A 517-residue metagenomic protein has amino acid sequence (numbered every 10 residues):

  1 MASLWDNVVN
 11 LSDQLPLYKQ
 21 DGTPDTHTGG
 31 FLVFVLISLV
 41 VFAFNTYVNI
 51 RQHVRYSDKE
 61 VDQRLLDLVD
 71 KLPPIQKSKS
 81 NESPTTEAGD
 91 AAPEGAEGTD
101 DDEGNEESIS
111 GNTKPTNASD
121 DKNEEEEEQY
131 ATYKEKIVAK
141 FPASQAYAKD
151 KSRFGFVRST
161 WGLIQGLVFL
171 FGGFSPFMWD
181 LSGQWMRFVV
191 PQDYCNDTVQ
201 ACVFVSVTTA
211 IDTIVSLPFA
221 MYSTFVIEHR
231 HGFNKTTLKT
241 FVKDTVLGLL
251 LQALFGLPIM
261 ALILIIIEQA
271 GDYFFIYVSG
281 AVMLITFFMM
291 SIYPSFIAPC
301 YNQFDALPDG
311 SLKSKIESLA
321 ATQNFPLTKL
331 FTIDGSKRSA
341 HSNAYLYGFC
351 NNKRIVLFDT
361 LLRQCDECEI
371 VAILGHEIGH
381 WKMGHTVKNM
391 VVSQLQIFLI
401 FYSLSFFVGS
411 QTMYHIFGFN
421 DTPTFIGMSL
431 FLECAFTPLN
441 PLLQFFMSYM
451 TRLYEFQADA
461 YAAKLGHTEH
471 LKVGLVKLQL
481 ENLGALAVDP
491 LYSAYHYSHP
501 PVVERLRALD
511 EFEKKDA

Functional and structural regions predicted by a protein language model:
A2-P423, E433, T437-A517: Polar-ligand-bearing catalytic/cofactor-coordination segments of membrane-embedded or membrane-tethered inner-membrane
